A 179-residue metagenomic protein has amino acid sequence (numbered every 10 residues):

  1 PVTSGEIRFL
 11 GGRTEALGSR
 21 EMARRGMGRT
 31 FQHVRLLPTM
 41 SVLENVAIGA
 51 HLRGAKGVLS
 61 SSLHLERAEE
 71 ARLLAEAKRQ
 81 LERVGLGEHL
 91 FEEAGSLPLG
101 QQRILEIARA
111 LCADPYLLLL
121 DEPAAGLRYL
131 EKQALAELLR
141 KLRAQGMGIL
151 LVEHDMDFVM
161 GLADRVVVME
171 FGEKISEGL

Functional and structural regions predicted by a protein language model:
P1-L179: Glycine-rich phosphate-binding loops of nucleotide-dependent enzymes
